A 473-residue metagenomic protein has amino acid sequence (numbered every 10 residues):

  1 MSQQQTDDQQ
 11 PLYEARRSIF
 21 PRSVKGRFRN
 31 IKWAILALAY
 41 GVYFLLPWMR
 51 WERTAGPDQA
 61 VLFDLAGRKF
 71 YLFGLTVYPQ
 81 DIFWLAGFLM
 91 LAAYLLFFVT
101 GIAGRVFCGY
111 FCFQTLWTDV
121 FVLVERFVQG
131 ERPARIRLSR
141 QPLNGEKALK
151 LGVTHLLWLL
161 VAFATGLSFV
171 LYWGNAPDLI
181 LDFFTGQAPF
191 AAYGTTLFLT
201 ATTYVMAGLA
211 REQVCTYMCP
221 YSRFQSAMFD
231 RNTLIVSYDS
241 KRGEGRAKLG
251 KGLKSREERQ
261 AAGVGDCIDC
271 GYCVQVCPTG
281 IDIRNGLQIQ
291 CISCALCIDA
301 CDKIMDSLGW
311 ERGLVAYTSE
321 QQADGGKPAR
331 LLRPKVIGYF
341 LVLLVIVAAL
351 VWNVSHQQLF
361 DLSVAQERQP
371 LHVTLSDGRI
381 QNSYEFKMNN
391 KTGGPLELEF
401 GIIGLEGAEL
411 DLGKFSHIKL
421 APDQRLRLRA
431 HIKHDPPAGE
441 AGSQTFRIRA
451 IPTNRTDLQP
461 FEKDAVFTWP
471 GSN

Functional and structural regions predicted by a protein language model:
S2-R246, E311-L343: Membrane-embedded alpha-helical bundles of multi-pass integral membrane proteins
T100-T115, G208-S222, E258-M305: Cysteine-centered iron-sulfur cluster-binding motifs in ferredoxin-type domains/subunits of redox enzymes
A349-V351, H356-S376, I380-Q381, D457-N473: Long, low-complexity ectodomains and other extracytoplasmic segments of secretory-pathway proteins
R379-E385, L426-R427, A441-F446: Short, solvent-exposed loop/turn segments enriched in Ser/Thr/Gly
K387-T392: Asparagine-centered strand-capping/turn motif at beta-strand->loop junctions
G393-A408: Short acidic, flexible loop segments centered on an aromatic residue
L410-P437: Intrinsically disordered, low-complexity Pro/Gly/Ser/Thr-rich segments with frequent PxxP/GP/PP motifs and embedded
H434-N473: Terminal connector regions
